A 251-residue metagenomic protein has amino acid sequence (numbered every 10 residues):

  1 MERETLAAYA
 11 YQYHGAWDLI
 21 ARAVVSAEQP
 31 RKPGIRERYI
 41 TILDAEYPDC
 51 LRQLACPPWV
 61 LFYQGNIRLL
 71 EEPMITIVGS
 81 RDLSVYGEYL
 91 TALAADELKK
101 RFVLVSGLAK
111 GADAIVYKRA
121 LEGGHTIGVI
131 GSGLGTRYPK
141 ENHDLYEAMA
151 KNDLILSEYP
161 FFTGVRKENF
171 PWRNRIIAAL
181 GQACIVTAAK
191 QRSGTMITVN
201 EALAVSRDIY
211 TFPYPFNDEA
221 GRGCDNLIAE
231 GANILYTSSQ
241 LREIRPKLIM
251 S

Functional and structural regions predicted by a protein language model:
M1-E46, T211, I244: Short, small/acidic-rich helices and loops at N termini and domain boundaries of DNA replication/processing enzymes
I42-S251: Glycine-biased, small-residue-rich flexible motifs in mid-sequence functional cores and linkers
